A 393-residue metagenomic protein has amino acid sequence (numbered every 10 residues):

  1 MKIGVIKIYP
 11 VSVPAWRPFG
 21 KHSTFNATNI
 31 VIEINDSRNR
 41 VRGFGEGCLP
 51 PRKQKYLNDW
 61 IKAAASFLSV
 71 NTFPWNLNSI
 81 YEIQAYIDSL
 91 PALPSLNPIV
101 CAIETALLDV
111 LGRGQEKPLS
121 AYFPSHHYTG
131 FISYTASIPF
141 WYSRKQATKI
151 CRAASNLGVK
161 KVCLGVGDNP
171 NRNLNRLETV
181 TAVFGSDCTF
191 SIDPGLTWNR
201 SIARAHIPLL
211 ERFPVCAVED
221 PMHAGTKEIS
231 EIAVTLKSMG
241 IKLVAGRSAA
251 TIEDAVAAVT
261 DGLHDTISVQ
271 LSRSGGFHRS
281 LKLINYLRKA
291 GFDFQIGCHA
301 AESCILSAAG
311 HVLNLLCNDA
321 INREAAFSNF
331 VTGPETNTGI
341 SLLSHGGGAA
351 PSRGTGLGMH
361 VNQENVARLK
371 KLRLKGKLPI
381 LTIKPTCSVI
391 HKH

Functional and structural regions predicted by a protein language model:
M1-I6, K21, G112-R113, K117-F131 (+1 more regions): N-terminal amphipathic alpha-helix/helix-capping segment at the start of soluble metabolic enzymes
M1-I61, L378-H393: N-terminal basic, low-complexity leaders that serve as flexible interaction/assembly modules and, when applicable, as
M1-V13, L283, A300-H393: Flexible C-terminal active-site loop/helix
I32, R40, I103, E116 (+6 more regions): Conserved, mostly hydrophobic/aromatic
N35-Q115, V389-H393: Metal- or metallocofactor-binding catalytic centers and their adjacent structured scaffolds across diverse enzyme
R113, K117, Y134-K149, A153-S155 (+1 more regions): Active-site beta->alpha loop and helix N-cap motifs at the rims of alpha/beta catalytic domains
L164-L306: Catalytic core of soluble alpha/beta enzymes
